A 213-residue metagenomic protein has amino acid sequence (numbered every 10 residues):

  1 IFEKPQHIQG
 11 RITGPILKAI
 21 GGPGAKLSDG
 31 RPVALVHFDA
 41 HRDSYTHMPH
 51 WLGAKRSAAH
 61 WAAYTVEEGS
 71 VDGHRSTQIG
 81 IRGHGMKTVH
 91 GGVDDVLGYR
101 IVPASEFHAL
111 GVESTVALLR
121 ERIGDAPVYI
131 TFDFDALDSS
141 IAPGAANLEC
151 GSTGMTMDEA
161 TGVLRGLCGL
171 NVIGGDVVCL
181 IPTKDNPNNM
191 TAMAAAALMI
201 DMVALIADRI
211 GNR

Functional and structural regions predicted by a protein language model:
I1-R213: Conserved alpha-helical scaffold segments that buttress catalytic/binding sites
